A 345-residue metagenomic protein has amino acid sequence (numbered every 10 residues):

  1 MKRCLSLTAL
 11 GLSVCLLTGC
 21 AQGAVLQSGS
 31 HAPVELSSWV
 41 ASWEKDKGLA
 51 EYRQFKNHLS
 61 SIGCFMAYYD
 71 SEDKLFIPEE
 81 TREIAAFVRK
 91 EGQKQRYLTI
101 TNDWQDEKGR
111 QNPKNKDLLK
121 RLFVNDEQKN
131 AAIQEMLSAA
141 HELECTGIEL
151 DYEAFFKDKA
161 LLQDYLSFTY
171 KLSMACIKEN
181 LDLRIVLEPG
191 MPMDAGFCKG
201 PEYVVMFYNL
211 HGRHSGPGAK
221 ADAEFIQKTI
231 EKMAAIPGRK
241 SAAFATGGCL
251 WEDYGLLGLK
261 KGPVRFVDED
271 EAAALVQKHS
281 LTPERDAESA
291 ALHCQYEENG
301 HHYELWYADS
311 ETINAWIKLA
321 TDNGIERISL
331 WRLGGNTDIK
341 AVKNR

Functional and structural regions predicted by a protein language model:
T18-G19: C-terminal motif of bacterial Sec signal peptides marking the signal peptidase cleavage site
V25-N130: Glycan-recognition patch characteristic of GH18 chitinases/ENGases and related GlcNAc/peptidoglycan-binding proteins
L36-V40, S60-C64, R96-I100, I148-L150 (+4 more regions): Hydrophobic faces of well-ordered beta-strands that scaffold small-molecule active sites in alpha/beta enzyme cores
S42-K56, D126-H141, E188-D194, D309-L319: Short, acidic/polar
D46-E72, M136-I148, L319-S329: Catalytic domains of carbohydrate-active enzymes, especially glycoside hydrolases
S71-E79, Q163-L275: Substrate-binding surface in catalytic domains of secreted glycosidases
W104-L119, T246-W316: Glycan-binding loop/region signatures in secreted carbohydrate-active enzymes
A131-Q163, Y203-N209: Active-site groove signature of glycoside hydrolases
